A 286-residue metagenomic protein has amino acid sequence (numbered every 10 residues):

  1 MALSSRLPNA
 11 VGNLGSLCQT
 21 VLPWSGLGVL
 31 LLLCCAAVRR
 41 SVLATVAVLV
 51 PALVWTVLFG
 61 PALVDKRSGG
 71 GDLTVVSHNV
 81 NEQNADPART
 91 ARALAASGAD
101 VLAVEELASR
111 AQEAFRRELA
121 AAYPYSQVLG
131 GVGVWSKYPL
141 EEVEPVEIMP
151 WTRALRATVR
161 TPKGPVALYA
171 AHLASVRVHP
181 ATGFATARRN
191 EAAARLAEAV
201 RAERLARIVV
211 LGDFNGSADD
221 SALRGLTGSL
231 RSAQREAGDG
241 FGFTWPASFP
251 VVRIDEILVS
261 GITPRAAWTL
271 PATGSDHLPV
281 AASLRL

Functional and structural regions predicted by a protein language model:
M1-R117: N-terminal, active-site-proximal structural segment of metallo-dependent hydrolase catalytic domains
N81-A95, E106-L286: Soluble catalytic domains of enzymes that build or remodel membrane lipids, polysaccharides, and related
